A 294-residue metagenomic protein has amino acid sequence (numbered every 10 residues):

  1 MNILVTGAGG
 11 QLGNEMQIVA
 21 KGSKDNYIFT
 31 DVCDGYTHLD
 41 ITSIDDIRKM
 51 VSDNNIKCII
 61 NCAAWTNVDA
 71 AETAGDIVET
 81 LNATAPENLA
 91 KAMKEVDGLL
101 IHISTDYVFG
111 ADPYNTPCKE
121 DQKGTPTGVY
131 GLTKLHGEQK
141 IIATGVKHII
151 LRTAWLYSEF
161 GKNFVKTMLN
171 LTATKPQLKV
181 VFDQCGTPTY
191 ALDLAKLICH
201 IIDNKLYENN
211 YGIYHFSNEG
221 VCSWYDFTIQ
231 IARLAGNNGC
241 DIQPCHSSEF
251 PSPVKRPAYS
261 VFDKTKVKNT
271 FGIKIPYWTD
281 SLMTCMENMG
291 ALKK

Functional and structural regions predicted by a protein language model:
I3-G22: N-terminal Rossmann NAD(P)H-binding glycine-rich loop of SDR-like oxidoreductase domains
Y27-I47: Adenosine-cofactor binding site in Rossmann-like domains, unifying the SAM/SAH pocket of S-adenosylmethionine-dependent
I41-L81: NAD(P)H-binding glycine-rich loop region in Rossmannoid oxidoreductase-like domains and their noncatalytic homologs
T73-I101: NAD(P)-cofactor binding segment of oxidoreductase domains
T80, A85-N88, V108-L151, W155-L156: Catalytic helix-loop patch of NAD(P)-dependent Rossmann-fold dehydrogenases
Q139-G186, L192-D193, C199-H200, I231: NAD(P)-dependent short-chain dehydrogenase/reductase
N204-S252, K294: Mid/C-terminal beta-alpha module of Rossmann-like enzyme folds, strongest in SDR-family dehydrogenases/epimerases
S223-I229, H246-C285, M289-K294: Conserved C-terminal active-site "lid" loop/helix of NAD(P)H-dependent oxidoreductases that clamps the redox cofactor
